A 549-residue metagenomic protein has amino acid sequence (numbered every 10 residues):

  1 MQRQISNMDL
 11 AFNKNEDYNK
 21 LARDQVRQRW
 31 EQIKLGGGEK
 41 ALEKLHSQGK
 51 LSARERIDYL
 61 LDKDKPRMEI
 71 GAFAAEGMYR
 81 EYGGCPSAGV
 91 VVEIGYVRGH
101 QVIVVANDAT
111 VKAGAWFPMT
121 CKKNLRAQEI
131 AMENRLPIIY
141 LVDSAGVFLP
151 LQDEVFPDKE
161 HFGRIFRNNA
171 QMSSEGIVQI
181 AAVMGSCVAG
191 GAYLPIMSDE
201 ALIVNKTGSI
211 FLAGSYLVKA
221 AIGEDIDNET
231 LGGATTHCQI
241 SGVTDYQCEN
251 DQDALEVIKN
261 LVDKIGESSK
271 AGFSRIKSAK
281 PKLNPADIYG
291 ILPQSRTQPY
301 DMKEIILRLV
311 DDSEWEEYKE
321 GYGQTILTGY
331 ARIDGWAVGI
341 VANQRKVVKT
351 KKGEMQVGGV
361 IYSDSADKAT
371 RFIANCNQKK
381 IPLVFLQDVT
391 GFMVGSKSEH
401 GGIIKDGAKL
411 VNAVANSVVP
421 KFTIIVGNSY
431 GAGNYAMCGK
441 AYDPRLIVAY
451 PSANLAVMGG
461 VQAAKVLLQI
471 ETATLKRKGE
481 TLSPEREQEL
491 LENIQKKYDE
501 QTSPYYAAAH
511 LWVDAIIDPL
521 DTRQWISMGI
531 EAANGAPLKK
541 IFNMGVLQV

Functional and structural regions predicted by a protein language model:
M1-V549: Ligand-binding clefts of soluble mixed alpha/beta catalytic domains
